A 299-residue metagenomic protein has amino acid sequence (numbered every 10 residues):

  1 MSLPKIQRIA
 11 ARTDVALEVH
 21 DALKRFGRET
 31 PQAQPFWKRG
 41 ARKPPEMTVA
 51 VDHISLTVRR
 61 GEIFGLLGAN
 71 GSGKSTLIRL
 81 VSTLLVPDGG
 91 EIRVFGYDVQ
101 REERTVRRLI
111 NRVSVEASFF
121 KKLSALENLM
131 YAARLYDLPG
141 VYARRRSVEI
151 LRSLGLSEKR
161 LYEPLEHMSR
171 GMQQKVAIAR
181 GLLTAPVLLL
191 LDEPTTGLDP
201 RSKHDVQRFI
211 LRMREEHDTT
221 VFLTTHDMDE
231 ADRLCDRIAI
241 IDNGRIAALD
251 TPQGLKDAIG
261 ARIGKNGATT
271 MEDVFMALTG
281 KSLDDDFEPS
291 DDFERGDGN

Functional and structural regions predicted by a protein language model:
A22, A33-R39, N111, M130 (+2 more regions): Conserved ABC ATPase "signature" region
I178: Hydrophobic anchor residue at the start of the ABC signature
A185: Conserved catalytic motifs of ABC-family nucleotide-binding domains
L189-D192: Catalytic Walker B motif of ABC-type/P-loop ATPase nucleotide-binding domains
H204-H217: Helical segment within the ABC ATPase nucleotide-binding domain
L249-D250: ABC ATPase "signature
